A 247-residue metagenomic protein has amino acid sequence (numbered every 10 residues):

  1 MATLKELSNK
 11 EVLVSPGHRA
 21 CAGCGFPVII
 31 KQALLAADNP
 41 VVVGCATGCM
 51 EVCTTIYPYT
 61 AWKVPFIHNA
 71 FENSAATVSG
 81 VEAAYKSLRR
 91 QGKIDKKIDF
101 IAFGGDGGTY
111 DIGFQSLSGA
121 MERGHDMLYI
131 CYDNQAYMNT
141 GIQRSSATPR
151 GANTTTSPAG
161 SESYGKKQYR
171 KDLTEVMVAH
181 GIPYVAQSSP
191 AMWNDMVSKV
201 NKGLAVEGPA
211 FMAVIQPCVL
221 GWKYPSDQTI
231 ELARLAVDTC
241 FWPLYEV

Functional and structural regions predicted by a protein language model:
A2-Y129, I142-A152, K166: Cofactor-binding active-site loop characterized by glycine-rich and histidine/acidic residues
K96-F100, D111-L128, Y132-V247: Glycine-rich ThDP/TPP pyrophosphate-binding loop and its adjacent helix/strand module within ThDP-dependent enzymes
